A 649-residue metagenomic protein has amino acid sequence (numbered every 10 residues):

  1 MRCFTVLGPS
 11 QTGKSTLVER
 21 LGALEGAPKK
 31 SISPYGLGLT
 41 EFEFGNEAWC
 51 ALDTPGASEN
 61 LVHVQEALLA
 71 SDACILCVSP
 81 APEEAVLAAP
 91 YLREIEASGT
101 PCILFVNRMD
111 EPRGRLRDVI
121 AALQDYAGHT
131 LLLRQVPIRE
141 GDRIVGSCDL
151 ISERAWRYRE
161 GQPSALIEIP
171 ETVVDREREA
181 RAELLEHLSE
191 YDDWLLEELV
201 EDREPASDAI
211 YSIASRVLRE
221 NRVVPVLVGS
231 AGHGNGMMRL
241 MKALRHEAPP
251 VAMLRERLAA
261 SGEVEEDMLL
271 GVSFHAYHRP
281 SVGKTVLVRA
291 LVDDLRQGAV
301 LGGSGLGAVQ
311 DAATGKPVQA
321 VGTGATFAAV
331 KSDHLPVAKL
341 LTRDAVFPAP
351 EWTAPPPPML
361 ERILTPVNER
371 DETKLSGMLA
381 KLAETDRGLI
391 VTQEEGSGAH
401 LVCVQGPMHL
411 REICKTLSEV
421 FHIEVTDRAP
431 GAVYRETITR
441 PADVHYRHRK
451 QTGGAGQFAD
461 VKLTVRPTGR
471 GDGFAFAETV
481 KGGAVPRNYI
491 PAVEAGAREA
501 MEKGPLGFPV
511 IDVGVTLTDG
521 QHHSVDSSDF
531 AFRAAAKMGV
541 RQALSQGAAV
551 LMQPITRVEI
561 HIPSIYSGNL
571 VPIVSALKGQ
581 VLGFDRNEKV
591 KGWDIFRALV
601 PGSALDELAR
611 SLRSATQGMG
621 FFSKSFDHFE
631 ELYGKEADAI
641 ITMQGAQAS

Functional and structural regions predicted by a protein language model:
M1-S33, L39-W49: Conserved G1/Walker A P-loop phosphate-binding module
R2-G13, L21-G22, S79-V282, L301: P-loop NTPase catalytic nucleotide-binding module
E47-L61: Switch II (G3) loop of P-loop NTPases
L61-P82, R93: Inter-motif core of Ras-like GTPase G domains
A259-E361: Conserved nucleotide-binding/hydrolysis modules and their immediate coupling elements across P-loop/ASCE NTPase motors
P317-V318, A328-P441, R487-S545, S564-S567 (+3 more regions): C-terminal effector modules of nucleic-acid-centric enzymes and ribosome-associated factors
A354-N368, A477-T479, M552-I562, D594: Short glycine-/aliphatic-rich beta-strand segments at the starts of folded cytosolic domains
P554-S649: Charged, surface-exposed alpha-helical interface/stalk elements
